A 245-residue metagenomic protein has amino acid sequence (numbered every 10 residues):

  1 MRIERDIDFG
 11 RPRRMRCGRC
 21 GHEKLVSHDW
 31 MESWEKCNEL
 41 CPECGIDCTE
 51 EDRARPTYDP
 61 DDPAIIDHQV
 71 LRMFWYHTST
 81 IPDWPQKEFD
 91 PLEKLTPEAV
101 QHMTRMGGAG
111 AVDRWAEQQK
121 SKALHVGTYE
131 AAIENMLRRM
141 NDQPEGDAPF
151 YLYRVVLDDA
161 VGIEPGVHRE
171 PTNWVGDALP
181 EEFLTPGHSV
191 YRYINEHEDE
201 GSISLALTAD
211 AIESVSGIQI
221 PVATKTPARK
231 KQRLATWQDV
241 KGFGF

Functional and structural regions predicted by a protein language model:
R2-G10: Short, intrinsically disordered linker segments that flank or connect zinc-binding domains
F9-R13, C37, A109-P186: ADP-ribosyltransferase catalytic core
C17-C20, C41-C44: Short cysteine-rich clusters marking metal-coordination/redox-active sites
G21-V26, C48: Cys/His-rich microdomains that often coordinate metals
S27, Q69-R105, A148-F245: Active-site and NAD+-binding cores of ADP-ribose-processing enzymes
H28-N38: Short linker/helix segments within small regulatory modules
G45-D59: Short metal-binding segments enriched for Cys and/or His
D61-L124, Y129-D142: Glycine-rich loop/turn
